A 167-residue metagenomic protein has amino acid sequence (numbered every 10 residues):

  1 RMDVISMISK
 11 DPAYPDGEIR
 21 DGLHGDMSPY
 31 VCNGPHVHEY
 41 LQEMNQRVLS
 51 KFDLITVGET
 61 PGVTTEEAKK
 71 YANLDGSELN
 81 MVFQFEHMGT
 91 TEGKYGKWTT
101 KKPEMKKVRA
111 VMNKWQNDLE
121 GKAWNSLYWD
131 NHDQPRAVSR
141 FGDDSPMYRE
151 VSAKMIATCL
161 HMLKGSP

Functional and structural regions predicted by a protein language model:
R1-P167: Active-site and adjacent substrate-binding regions of carbohydrate-active enzymes
